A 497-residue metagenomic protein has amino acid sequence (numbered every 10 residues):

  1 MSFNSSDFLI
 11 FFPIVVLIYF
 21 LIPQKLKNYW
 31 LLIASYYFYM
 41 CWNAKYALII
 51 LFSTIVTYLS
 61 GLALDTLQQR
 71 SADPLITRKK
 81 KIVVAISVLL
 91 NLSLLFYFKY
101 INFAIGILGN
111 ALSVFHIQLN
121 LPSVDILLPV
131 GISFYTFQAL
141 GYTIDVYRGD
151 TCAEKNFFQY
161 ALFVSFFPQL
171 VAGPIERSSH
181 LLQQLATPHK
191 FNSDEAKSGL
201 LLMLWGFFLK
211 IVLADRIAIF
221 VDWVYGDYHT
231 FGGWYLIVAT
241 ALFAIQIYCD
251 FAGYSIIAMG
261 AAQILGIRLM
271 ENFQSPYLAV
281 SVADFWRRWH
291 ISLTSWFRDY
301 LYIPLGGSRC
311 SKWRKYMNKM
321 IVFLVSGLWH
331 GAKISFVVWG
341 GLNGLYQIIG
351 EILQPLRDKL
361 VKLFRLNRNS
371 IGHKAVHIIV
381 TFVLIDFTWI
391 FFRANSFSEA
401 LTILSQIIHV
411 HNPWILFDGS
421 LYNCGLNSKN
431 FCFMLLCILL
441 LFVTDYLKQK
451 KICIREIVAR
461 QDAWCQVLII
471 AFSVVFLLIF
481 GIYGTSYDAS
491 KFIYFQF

Functional and structural regions predicted by a protein language model:
M1-F442, Y446-Q496: Membrane-embedded transmembrane alpha-helical bundles that form the catalytic cores of multi-pass lipid-modifying
